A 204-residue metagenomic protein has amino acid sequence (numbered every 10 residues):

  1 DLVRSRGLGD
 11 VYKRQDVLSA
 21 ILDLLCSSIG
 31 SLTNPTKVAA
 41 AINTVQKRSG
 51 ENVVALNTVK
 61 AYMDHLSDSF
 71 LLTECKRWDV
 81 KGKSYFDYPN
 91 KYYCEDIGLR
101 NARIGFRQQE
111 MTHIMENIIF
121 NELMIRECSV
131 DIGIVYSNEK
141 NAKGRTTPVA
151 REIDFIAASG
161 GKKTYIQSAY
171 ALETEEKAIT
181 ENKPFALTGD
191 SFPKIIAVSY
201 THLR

Functional and structural regions predicted by a protein language model:
D1-Y12, H202: Single conserved hydrophobic/aromatic residue that forms the stacking wall/gate of nucleotide- or nucleobase-binding
L2, L32, Y93-C94: Short aromatic/basic micro-patch
R4, R14, A55, H113-E116 (+1 more regions): Short, conserved glycine- and acidic-residue-centered signature motifs in active-site or ligand-binding loops
D10-N57: Conserved helicase/translocase motor-coupling segment
A61-D64, F70-R204: A cross-kingdom feature that marks ATP-driven nucleic-acid transaction machinery
